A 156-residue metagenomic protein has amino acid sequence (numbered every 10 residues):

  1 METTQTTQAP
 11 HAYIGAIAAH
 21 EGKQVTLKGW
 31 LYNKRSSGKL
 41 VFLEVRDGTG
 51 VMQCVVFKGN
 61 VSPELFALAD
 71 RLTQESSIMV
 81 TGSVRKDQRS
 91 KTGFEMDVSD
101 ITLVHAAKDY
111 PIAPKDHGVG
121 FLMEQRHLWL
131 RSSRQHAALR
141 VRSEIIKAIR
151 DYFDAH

Functional and structural regions predicted by a protein language model:
M1-H156: Class II aminoacyl-tRNA synthetase catalytic cores and aaRS-like
